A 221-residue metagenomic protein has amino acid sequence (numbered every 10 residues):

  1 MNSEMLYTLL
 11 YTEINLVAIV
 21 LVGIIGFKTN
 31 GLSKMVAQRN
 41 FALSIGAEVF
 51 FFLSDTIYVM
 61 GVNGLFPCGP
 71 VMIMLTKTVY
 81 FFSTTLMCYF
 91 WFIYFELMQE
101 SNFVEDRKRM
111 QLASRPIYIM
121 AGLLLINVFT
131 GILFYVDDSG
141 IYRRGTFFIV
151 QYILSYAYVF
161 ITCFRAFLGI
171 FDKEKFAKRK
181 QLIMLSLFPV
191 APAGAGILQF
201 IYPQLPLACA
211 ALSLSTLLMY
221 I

Functional and structural regions predicted by a protein language model:
N2-V17, M120-R165, A195, Q199-I201 (+1 more regions): Extracellular-loop-to-transmembrane junctions of the mid-late helices
Y11-I93, A113-G131, L185-F200: Hydrophobic alpha-helical transmembrane segments of multi-pass membrane proteins
V20-F27, F90-Y94, Y152-K175: Alpha-helical transmembrane segments in multipass membrane proteins, preferentially the mid-helix core
G31, M60-P67, Q99-F103, F129-S139 (+4 more regions): Transmembrane helix-loop junctions in multipass membrane proteins, especially transporters and channels
C68-V79, D137-V150, L207-L212: Non-cytosolic membrane-interface motifs at loop->transmembrane helix junctions
Y89-D106: Class A GPCR helix-loop hinge within the 7TM core
E105-L112, I141-V150, F167-V190: Membrane-helix boundary/juxtamembrane motif in polytopic membrane proteins
E174-I221: Interfacial "cap-and-anchor" motif at the non-cytosolic start of specific transmembrane alpha-helices
